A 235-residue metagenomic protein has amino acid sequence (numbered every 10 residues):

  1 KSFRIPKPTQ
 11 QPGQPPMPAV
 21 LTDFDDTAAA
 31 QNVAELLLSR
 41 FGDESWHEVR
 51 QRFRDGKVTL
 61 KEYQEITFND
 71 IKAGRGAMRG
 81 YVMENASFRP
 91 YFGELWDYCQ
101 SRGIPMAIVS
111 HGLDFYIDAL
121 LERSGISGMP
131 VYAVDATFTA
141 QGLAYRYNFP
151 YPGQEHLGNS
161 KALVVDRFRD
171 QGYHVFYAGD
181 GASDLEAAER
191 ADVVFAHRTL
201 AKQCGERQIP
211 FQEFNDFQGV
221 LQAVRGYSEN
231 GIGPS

Functional and structural regions predicted by a protein language model:
K1-F24, G74-G76: Non-catalytic pre-domain segments flanking phosphatase-related domains
P12-N69: Active-site neighborhood of HAD-like aspartate-dependent phosphohydrolases
A19, A34, Y63, R79-Y81 (+3 more regions): A short, structure-level motif marking secondary-structure boundaries and short turns
L21, P105-I108: Short, conserved beta-strand segments within well-ordered enzyme catalytic domains that often line or immediately flank
D25, A29, E84, G153 (+1 more regions): Catalytic cores of large soluble enzymes that bind and process phosphate-bearing ligands
S45-Q51, R75, I126-G128: Short, surface-exposed acidic
V58-Y98, R102-I104: Metal-dependent phosphoesterase signature
Y91-Y98, R102-P105, G112-S235: C-terminal cap/substrate-recognition subdomain and adjoining C-terminal extension of metal-dependent phosphatase-like
